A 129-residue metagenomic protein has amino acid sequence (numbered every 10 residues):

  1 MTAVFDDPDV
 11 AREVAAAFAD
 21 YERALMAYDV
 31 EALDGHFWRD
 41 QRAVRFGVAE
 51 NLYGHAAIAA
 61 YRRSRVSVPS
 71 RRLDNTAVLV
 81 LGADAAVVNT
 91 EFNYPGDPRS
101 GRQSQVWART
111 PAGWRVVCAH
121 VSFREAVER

Functional and structural regions predicted by a protein language model:
M1-A32, R42-R129: A beta-strand edge to alpha-helix "cap/lid" segment located at domain peripheries
H36-F37: Conserved catalytic core of Hanks-type protein kinase domains
